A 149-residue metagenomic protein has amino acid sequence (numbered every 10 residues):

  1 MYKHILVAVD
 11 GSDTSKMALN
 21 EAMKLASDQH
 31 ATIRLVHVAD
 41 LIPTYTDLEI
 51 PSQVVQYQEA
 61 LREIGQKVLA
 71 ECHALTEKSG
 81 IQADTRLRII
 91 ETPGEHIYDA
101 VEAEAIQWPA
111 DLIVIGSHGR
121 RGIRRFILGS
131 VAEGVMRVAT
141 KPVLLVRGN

Functional and structural regions predicted by a protein language model:
Y2, A110-D111, K141: Local beta-strand N-terminus motif with an aromatic residue
K3-S52, L75-D84: Small/aliphatic-rich secondary-structure junction motif
H37, L87-I89, R147: Residue-level recognition of beta-strand->loop/alpha-helix junctions
V38-K67, A100-A103: Acidic, proline/glycine-rich short linear motifs
A39-I42, E91, R121: Feature marks short, surface-exposed loop/turn motifs that line or immediately flank catalytic pockets and channel
A74-I113: Structural beta-alpha unit
L112-G134: Glycine-rich, Arg-bearing micro-motifs that act as flexible, cationic patches
V143-N149: Short, flexible loop segments at boundaries between secondary-structure elements
